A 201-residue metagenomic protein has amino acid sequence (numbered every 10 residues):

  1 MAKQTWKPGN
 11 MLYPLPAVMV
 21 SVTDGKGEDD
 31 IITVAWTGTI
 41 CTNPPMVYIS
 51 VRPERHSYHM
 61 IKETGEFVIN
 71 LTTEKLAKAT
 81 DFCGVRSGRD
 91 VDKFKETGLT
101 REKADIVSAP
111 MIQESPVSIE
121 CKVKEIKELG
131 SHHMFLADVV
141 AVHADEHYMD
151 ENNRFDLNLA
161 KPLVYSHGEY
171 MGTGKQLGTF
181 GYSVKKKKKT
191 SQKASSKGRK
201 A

Functional and structural regions predicted by a protein language model:
M1-A201: Basic, polyanion-binding surface patches
